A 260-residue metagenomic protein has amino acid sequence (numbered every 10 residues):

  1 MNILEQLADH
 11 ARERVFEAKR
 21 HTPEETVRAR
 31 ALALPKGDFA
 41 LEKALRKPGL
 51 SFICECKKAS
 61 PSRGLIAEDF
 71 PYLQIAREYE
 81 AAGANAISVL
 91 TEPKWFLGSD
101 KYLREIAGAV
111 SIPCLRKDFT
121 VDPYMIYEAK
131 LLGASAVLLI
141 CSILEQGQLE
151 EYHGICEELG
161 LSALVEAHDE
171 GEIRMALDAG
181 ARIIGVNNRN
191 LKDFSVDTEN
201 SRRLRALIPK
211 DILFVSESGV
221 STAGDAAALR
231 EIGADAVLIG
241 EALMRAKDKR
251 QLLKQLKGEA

Functional and structural regions predicted by a protein language model:
N2-A67: An N-cap/entry alpha-helix motif that binds or orients negatively charged groups
L7, C54, Y79, A129 (+4 more regions): Conserved, mostly hydrophobic/aromatic
H10, K57-A59, E92, F119 (+5 more regions): Active-site beta-loop-alpha junctions enriched in small/polar residues
C56, R63-L164, E170-M175, S201-L204: N-terminal active-site wall of soluble small-molecule enzyme domains
V121-L132, E170-A179, S216, V220-I239: Catalytic cores of alpha/beta
E128-G147, G185-F194, A234-L252: Glycine-rich phosphate-binding active-site loops on the catalytic face of alpha/beta enzymes
R203-L207, R245-A260: C-terminal helical cap(s) of enzyme catalytic domains, especially alpha/beta-barrels
